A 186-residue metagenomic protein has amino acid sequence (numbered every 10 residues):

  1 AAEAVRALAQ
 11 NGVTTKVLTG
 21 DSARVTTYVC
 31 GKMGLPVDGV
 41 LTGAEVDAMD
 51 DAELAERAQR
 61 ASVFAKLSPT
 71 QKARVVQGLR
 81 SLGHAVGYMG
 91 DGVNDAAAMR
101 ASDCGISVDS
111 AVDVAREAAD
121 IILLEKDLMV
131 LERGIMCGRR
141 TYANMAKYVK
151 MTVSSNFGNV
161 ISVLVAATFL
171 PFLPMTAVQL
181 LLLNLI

Functional and structural regions predicted by a protein language model:
A2-G12, S22-M33, T70-G78, Y88 (+1 more regions): Acidic, divalent-metal-coordinating active-site segment for phosphoryl/phosphodiester hydrolysis, typified by short
G12-K16, S62: Short active-site oxyanion
T15, T19, V25, V112: Ser/Thr-centric signal marking residues that sit in or immediately flank functional binding/regulatory motifs
T15-T19, Y88, S107: Conserved SAM-binding loop
V37-G87, S102, S107-I186: Membrane-embedded transport module
